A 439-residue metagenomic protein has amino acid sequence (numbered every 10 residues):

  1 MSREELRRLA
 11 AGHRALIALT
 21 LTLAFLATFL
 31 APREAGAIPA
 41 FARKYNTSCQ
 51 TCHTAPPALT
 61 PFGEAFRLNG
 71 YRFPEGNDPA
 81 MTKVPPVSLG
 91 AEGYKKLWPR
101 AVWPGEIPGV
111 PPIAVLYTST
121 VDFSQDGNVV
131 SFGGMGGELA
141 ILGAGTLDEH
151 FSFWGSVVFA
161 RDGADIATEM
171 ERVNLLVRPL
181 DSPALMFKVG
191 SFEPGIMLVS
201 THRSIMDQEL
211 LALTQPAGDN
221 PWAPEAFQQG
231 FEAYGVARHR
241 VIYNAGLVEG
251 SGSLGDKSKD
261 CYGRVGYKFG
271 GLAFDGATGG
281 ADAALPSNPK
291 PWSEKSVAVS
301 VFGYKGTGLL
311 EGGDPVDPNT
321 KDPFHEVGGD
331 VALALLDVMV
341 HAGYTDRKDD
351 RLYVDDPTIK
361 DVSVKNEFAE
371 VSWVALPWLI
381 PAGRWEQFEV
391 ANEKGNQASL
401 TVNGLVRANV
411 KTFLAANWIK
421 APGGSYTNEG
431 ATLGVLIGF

Functional and structural regions predicted by a protein language model:
I17-T28: Bacterial N-terminal signal peptides
N46-P57: The canonical Cys-X-X-Cys-His
S48, Y262-L272, G404, T427-F439: Outer-membrane beta-barrel "beta-signal"
T60-P61, P104-L272, A277, S293-A298 (+3 more regions): Outer membrane beta-barrel
D126-S131, R161-A164, G218-P224, G252-L254 (+5 more regions): Outer-membrane beta-barrel domain signature
G134-G136, T168-M170, A226, S258-D260 (+7 more regions): Membrane-spanning beta-strands of outer-membrane beta-barrel proteins
R264-A391: Detector for outer-membrane/organellar transmembrane beta-barrel domains, recognizing the amphipathic beta-strand
